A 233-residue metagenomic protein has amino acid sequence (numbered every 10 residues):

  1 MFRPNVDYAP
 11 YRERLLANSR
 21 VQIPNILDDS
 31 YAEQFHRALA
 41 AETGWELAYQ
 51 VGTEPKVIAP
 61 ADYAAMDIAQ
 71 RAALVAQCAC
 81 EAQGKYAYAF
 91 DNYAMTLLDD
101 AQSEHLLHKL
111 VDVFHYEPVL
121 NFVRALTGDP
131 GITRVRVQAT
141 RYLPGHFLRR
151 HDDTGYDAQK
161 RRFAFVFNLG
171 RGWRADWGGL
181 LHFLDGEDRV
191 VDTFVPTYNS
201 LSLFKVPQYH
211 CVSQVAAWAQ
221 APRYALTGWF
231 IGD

Functional and structural regions predicted by a protein language model:
M1-L201, P207-D233: Fe(II)/2-oxoglutarate oxygenase catalytic core
